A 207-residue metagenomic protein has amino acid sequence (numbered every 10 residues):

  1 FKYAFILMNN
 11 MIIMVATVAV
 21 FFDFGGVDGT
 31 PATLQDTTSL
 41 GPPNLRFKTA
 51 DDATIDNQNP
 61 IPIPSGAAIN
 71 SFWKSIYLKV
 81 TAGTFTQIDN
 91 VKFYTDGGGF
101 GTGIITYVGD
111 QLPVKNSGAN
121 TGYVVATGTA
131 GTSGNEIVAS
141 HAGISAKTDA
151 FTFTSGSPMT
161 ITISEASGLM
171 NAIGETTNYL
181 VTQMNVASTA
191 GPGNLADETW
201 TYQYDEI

Functional and structural regions predicted by a protein language model:
F1-I13: Short, Lys/Arg-enriched N-terminal segments with co-localized hydrophobic residues within the first ~10-30 amino acids
I12-I207: Long, small/polar-residue-biased beta-strand-and-loop interaction regions
